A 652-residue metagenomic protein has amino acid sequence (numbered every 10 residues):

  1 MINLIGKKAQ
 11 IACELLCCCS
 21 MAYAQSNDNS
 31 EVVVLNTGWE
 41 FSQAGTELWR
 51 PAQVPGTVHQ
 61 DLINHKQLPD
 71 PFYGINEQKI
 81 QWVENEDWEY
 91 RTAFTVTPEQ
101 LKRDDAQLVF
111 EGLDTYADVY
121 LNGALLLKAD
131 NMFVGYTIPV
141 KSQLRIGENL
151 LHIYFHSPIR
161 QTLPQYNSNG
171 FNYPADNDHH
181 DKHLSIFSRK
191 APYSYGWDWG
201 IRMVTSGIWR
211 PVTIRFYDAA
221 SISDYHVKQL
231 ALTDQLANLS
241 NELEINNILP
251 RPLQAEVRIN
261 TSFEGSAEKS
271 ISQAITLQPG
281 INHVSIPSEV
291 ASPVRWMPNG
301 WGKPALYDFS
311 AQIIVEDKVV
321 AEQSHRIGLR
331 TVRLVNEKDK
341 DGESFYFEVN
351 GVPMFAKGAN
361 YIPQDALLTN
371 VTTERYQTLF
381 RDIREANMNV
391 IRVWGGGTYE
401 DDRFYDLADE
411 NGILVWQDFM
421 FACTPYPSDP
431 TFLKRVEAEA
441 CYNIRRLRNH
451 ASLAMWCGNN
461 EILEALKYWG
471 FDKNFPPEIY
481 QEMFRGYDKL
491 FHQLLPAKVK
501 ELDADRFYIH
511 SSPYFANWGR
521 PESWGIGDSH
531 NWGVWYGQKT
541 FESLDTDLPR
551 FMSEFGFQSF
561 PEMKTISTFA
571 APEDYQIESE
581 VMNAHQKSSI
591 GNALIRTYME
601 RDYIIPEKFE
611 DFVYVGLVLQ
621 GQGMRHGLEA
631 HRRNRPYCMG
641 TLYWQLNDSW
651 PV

Functional and structural regions predicted by a protein language model:
M1-K7, I11-V390, A630-N634, C638: Secreted/periplasmic carbohydrate-active enzymes, especially glycoside hydrolases
E31-V34, E40-L48, Q53, Y193 (+7 more regions): Substrate-binding clefts and catalytic carboxylate motifs of secreted carbohydrate-active enzymes
T115-A117, R160-Q161, V204, V335 (+7 more regions): Flexible loop/turn segments at secondary-structure boundaries
E148, M354, A386-I391, D409-L414 (+3 more regions): Loop/turn elements at helix/coil->beta-strand transitions in domains of secreted/extracellular proteins
D339-F345, D401-R403, A438-R446: Alpha-helical scaffolding within the catalytic cores of extracellular/periplasmic polymer-degrading hydrolases
K357-A359, I391-V393, V415-Q417, F551-S553 (+1 more regions): Hydrophobic faces of well-ordered beta-strands that scaffold small-molecule active sites in alpha/beta enzyme cores
V390-K434, G527-S529, W535-Q538: Aromatic-lined substrate-binding rim segments of carbohydrate-active enzymes
E410, P427-G519: Active-site neighborhood of glycoside hydrolase catalytic domains
